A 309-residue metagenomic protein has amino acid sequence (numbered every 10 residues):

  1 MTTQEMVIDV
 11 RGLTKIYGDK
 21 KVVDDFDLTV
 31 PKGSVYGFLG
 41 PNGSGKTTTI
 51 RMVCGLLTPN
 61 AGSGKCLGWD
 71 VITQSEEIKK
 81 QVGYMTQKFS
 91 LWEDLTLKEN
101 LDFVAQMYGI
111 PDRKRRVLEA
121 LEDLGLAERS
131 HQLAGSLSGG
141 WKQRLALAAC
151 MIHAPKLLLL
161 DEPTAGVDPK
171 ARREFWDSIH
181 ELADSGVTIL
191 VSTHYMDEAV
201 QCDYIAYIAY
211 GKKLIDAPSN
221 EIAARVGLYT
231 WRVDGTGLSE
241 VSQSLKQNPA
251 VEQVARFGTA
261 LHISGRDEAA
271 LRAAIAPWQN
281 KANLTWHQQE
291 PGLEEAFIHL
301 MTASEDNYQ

Functional and structural regions predicted by a protein language model:
G62-T73, E77-I78: Conserved ABC transporter NBD signature motif
D94, L133-L137: Conserved ABC ATPase signature
D102, Q106-R129: Conserved ABC ATPase "signature" region
A154: Conserved catalytic motifs of ABC-family nucleotide-binding domains
L158-D161: Catalytic Walker B motif of ABC-type/P-loop ATPase nucleotide-binding domains
D177-R266: ABC transporter nucleotide-binding domain
